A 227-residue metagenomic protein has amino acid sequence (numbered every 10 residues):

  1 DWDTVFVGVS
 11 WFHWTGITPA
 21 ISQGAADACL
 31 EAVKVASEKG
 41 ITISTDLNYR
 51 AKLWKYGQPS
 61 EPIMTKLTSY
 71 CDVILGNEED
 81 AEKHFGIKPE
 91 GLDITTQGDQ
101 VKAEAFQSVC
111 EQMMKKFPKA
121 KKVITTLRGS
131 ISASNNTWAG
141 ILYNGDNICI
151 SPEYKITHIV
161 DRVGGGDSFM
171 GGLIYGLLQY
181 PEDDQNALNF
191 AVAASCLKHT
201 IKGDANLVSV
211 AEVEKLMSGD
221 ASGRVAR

Functional and structural regions predicted by a protein language model:
D1-C149, K155-I156, E182, N206 (+2 more regions): Ribokinase/PfkB-type carbohydrate-kinase core domain
I148-I150, L177-F190: Phosphate-handling active-site elements
E153-Y154, I174: Residue-level structural signal for beta-strand termini and adjacent loop
I159-E182: Short, small-residue alpha-helix embedded
S195-N206: Short arginine-rich
